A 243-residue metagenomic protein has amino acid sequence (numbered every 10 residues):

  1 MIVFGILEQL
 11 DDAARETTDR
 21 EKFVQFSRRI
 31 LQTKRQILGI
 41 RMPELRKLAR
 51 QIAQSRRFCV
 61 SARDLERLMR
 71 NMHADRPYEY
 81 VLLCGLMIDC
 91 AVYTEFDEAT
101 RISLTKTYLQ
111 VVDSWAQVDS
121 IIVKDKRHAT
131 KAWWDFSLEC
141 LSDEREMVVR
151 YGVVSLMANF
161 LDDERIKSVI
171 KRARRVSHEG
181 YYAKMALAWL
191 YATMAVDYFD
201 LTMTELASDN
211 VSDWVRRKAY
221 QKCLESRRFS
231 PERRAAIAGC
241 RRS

Functional and structural regions predicted by a protein language model:
M1-S243: Alpha-helical scaffold domains
